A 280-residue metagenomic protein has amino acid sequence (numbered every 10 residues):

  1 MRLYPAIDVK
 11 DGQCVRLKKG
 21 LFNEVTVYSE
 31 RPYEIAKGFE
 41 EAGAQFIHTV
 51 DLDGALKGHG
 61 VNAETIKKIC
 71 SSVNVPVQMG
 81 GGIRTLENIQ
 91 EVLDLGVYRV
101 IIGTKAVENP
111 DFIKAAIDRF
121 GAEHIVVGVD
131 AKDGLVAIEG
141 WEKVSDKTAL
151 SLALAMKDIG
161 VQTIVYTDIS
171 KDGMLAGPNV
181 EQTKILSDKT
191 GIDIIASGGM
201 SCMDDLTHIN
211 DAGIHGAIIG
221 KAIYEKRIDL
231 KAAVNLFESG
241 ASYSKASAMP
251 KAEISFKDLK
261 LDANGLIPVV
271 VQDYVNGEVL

Functional and structural regions predicted by a protein language model:
R2-A6, F46, N74-Q78, Y98-I101 (+5 more regions): Structural preference for beta-strand elements that scaffold enzyme active sites
D8, F39, I47, M79 (+6 more regions): Conserved, mostly hydrophobic/aromatic
D11-N23, Q90-L93, V97-D172: Conserved anion-binding
F46-E64, T104, N109, V165-A176: Glycine-rich, proline-tolerant flexible connector loops at the mouths of alpha/beta enzymes
G60-K67, E142-S151, A176-I185: Charged helix-capping and loop-helix junction motifs
V73-R99, E181-I219: Catalytic cores of alpha/beta
I113-R119, S187, L206-S244: C-terminal helical cap(s) of enzyme catalytic domains, especially alpha/beta-barrels
S239-L280: Flexible "arm" and connector segments at domain edges
